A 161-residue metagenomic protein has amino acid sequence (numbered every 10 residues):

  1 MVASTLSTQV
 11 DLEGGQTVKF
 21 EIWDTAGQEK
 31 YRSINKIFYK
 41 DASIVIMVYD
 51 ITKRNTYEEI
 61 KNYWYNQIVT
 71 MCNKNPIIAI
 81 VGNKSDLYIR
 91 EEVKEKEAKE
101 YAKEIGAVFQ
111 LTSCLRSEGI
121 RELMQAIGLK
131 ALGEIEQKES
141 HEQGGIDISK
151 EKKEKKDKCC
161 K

Functional and structural regions predicted by a protein language model:
M1-N35, K40-I44: Switch I (G2) and immediately adjacent beta-strands of P-loop GTPase domains
M1-T17, I51, K74-K161: Conserved P-loop small GTPase signature centered on TRAFAC-class small GTPases
E21-W23, T56, Y63-W64: WD40-repeat beta-propellers
I22, V48, V81: Generic enzyme active-site microenvironment
K30-I34, T56, E97, G119: Short acidic active-site motifs
R32-R54, N66-M71: Inter-motif core of Ras-like GTPase G domains
R54-I60, L123: Conserved AAA+/SF3 P-loop NTPase catalytic/coupling segment centered on the Walker-B
K61, I68-N75: A conserved switch/coupling segment of P-loop NTPase cores
